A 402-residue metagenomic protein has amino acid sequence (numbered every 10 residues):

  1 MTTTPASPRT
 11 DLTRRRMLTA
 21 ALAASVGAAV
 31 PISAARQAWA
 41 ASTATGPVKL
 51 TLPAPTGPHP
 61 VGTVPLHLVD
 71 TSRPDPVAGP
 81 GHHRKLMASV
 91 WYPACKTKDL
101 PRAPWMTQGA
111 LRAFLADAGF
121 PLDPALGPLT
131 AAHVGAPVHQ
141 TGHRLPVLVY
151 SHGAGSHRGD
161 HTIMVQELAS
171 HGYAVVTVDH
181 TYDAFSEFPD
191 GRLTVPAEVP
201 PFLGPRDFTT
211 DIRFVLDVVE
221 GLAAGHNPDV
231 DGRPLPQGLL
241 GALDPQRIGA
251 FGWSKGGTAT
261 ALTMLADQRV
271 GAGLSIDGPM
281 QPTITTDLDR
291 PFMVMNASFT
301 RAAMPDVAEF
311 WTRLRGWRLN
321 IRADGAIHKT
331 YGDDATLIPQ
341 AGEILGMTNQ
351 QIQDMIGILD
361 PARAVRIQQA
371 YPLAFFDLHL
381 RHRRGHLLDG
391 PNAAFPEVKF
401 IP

Functional and structural regions predicted by a protein language model:
M1-L12, A24-G27: N-terminal secretory signal peptides
R14-A21: N-terminal export leaders
A41-L148, Q351-P361: Domain-level recognition of soluble alpha/beta enzyme cores, biased toward histidine phosphatases/phosphomutases
V48, P53, D334-A335, P339-P402: Alpha/beta-hydrolase-fold serine-hydrolase catalytic core, especially in secreted/extracellular enzymes
H139-L145, Y150, A154-S186, A302: Short substrate-entry loop that stabilizes the transition state in hydrolases
A197-A242: Alpha/beta-hydrolase active-site loop
G257-A266: Short glycine-enriched nucleophile-adjacent loop and the immediately C-terminal alpha-helix near the catalytic center
A272-Y331: The feature captures the conserved acid-bearing segment of alpha/beta-hydrolase catalytic domains
